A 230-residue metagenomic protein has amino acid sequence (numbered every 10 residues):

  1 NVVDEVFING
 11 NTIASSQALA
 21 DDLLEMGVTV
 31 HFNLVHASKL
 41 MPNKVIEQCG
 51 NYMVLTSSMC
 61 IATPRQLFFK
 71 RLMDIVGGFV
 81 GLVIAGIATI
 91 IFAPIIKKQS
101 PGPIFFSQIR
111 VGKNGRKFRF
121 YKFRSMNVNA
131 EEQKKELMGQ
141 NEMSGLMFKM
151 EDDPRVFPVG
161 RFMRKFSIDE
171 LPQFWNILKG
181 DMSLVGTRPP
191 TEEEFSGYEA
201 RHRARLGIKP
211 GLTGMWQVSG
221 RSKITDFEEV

Functional and structural regions predicted by a protein language model:
N1-G86: N-terminal hydrophobic signal-anchor/signal peptide
M26-H36, D169-D181, V218-I224: Hydrophobic alpha-helical segments characteristic of transmembrane helices
A37-S38, N43-I46, F105-P154, T213-V230: Short, glycine-rich, amphipathic interfacial segments at transmembrane boundaries or analogous
K39, T63, N129, T191-E193: Flexible, glycine-rich phosphate/dinucleotide-binding loops and adjacent beta-alpha linkers at cofactor/substrate
R65-Q133, N176: A hydrophobic, helix-centered structural microdomain
L146-K209: A short, structured surface patch at a secondary-structure boundary
